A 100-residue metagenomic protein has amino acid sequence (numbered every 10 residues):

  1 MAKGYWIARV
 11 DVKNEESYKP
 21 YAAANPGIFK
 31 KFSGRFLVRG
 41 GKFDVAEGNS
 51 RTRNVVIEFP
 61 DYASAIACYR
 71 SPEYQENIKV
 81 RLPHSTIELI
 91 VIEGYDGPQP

Functional and structural regions predicted by a protein language model:
M1-R53, P60-R70, E93-P100: Short S/T/G/P-rich N-terminal loop/turn motif that feeds into the first structured element of a domain
I66-C68, E73-V91: C-terminal structural segments of small proteins and small subunits
